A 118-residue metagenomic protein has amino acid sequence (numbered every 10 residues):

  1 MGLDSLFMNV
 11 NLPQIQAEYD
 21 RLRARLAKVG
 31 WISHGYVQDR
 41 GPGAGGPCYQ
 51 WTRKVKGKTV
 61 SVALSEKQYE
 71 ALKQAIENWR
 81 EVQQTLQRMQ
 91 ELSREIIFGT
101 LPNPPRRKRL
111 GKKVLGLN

Functional and structural regions predicted by a protein language model:
M1-N118: A positively charged, amphipathic N-terminal helix/segment that binds anionic biomolecules
